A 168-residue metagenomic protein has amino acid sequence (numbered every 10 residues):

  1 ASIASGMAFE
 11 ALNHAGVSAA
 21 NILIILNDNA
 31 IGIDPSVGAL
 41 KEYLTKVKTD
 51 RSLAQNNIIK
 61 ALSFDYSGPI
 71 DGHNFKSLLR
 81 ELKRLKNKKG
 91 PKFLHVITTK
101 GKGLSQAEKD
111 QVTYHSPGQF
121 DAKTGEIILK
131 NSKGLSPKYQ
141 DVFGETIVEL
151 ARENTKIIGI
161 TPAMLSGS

Functional and structural regions predicted by a protein language model:
A1-N27, I158, A163-S168: Thiamine diphosphate
S2-I3, A30-I31, T98: Short, glycine/acidic-enriched loop or turn micro-motifs at the edges of active sites
I3-L12, D34-A39, T45, L79-E81 (+2 more regions): Short acidic, glycine/serine/threonine-rich loops at helix termini
A11, A15, V47-I58, F143-E149 (+2 more regions): Structured alpha-helical segments in the cores of large, soluble enzyme domains
L12-G16, L82-N87: Short amphipathic alpha-helices and their capping/turn segments at secondary-structure boundaries
A15-T49: A short, conserved beta-to-alpha structural element at the edge of catalytic cores that scaffolds binding
G38-E81: Conserved thiamine diphosphate
F64-E81, N87-S168: Thiamine diphosphate
